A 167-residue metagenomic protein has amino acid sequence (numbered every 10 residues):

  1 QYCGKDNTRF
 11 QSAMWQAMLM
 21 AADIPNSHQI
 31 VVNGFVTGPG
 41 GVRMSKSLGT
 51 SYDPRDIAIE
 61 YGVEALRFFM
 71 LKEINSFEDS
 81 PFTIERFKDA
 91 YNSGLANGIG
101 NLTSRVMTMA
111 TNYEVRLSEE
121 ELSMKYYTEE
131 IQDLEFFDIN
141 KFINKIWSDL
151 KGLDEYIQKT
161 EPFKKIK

Functional and structural regions predicted by a protein language model:
Q1-K5, M14: Active-site cores that bind ATP or allylic diphosphates and position pyrophosphate for catalysis
G4, Y61-G62, D138: Glycine-centered helix-coil hinge/cap
L19-H28, Y113: Secondary-structure transition/capping motifs at alpha-helix termini and the adjoining loop/turn into the next element
G34-L122: Catalytic adenosine-cofactor/nucleotide-binding cores of aminoacyl-tRNA synthetases and other
K88-L122, Y126-K167: Helix-rich, typically C-terminal accessory recognition domains appended to large enzymatic cores
